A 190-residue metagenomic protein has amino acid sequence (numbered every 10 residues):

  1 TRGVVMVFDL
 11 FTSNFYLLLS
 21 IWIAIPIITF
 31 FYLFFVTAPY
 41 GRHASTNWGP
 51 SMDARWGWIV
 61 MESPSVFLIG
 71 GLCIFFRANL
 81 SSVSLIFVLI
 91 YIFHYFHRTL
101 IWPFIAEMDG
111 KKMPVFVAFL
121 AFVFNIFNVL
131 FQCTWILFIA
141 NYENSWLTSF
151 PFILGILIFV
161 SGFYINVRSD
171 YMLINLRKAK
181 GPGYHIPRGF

Functional and structural regions predicted by a protein language model:
R2-P187: Membrane-anchoring alpha-helices and their flanking helix-loop junctions
F190: Active-site acidic catalytic loop and adjacent metal/ATP-binding pocket of ATP-dependent phosphoryl transfer enzymes
